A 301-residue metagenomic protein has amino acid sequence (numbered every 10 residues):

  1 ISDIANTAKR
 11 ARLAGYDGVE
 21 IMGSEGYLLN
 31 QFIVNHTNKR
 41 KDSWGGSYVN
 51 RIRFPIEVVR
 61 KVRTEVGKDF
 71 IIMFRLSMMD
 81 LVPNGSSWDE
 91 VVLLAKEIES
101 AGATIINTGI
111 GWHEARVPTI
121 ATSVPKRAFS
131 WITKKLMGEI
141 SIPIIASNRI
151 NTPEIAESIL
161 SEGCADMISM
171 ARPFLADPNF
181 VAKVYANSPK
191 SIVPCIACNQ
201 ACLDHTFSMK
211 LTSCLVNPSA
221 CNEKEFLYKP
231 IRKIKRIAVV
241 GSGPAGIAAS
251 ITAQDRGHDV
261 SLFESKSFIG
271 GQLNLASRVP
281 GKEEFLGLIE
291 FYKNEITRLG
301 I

Functional and structural regions predicted by a protein language model:
I1-V240, P244-V260, F268: Flavin-dependent oxidoreductase catalytic cores
V239-I301: Beta1-alpha1 glycine-rich phosphate/pyrophosphate-binding loop at the start of Rossmann-like nucleotide-binding domains
